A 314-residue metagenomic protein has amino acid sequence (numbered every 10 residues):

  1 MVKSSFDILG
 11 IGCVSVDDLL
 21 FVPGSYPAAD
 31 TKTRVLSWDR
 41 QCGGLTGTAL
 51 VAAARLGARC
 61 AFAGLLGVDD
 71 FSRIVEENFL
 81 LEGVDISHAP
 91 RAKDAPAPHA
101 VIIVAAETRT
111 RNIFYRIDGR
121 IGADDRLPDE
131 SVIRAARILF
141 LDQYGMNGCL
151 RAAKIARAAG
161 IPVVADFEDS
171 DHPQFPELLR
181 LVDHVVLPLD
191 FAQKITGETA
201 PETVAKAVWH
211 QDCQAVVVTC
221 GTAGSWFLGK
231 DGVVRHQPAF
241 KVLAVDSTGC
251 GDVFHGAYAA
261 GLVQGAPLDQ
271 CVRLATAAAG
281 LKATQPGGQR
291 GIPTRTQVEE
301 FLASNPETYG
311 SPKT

Functional and structural regions predicted by a protein language model:
M1-L65, D70-I74, L81, L243-A244: Glycine-rich phosphate/adenosyl-contacting loop at the front of the ribokinase-like
M1-L9, R34, P201-T314: Conserved phosphate-binding/catalytic region of the ribokinase-like
L80-D94: A glycine-rich helix N-cap at a beta->alpha junction
R91-A92, I102-Q143: Conserved phosphate-binding/catalytic loop of the ribokinase/pfkB sugar-kinase fold
R120-D129, N147, D166-P173: Active-site glycine-rich loop that binds ribose-phosphate moieties when present
L150-H236: Conserved phosphate/ATP/ADP-binding segment of small-molecule kinases
